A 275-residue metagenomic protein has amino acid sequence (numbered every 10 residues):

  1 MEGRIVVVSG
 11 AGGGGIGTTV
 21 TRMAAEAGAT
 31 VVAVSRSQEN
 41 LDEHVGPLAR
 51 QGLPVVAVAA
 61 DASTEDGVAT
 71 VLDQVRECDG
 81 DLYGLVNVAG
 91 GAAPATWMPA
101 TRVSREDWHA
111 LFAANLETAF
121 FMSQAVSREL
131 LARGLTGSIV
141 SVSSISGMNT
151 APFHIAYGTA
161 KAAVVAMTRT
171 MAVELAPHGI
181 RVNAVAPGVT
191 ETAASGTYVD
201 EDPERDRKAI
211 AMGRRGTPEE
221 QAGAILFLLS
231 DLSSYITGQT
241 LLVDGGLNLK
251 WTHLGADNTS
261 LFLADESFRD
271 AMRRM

Functional and structural regions predicted by a protein language model:
M1-V32: Canonical Rossmann dinucleotide-binding motif of NAD(H)/NADP(H)-dependent dehydrogenases/reductases, specifically
S9, S123, A160, T168: Active-site helix of classical SDR
G15, L226, T237-M275: Short C-terminal tail/terminal secondary-structure segment of NAD(P)H-dependent dehydrogenase/reductase domains
T96-A100, S104-F112, D206: Substrate-binding pocket helix/loop in short-chain dehydrogenase/reductase
R128, V173-P177, S234: Alpha-helical segment proximal to the catalytic Tyr-Lys
S144: Residue(s) in the substrate-gating loop at a strand-loop-helix junction that position the organic substrate next
A184, E204-I236, V243-G245, D270-M275: C-terminal helical subdomain
